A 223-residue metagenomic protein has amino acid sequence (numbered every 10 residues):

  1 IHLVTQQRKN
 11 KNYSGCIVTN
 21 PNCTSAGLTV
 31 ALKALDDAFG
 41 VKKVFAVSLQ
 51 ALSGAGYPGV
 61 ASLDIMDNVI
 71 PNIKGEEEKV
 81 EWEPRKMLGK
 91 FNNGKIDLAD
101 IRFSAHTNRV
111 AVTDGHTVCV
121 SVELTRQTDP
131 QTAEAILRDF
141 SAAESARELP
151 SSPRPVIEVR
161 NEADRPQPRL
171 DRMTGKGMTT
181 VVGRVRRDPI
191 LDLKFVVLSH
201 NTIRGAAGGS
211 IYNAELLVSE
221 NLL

Functional and structural regions predicted by a protein language model:
I1-N72, R102, R126, T180-V181 (+3 more regions): N-terminal Rossmann-like NAD(P) cofactor-binding subdomain of oxidoreductases, focused on the glycine-rich
G27, D129, G205-A206: Secondary-structure boundary/capping motif
K42-D192: C-terminal substrate-binding/catalytic lobe of Rossmann-fold NAD(P)-dependent oxidoreductases
E77, I203-A207: Short, charged, low-complexity patches
N108-V112, S199-R204: Glycine-rich phosphate/pyrophosphate-binding beta-alpha loops
K194-L198: Low-complexity, intrinsically disordered segments enriched in Ser/Thr together with acidic residues
